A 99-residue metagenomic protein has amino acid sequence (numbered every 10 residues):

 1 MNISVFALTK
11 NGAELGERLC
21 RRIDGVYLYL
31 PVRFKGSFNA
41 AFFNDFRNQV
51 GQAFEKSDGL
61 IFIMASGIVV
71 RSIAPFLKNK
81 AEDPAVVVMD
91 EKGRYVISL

Functional and structural regions predicted by a protein language model:
M1-F34: N-terminal basic/disordered segments at the start of proteins
F6-E14, F62-R71, K92-Y95: Gly/Ser/Thr-rich loops at beta-strand to alpha-helix junctions that form or flank small-molecule/cofactor-binding
Y27-P31, I61-M64, V88-M89: General beta-strand structural signal in soluble alpha/beta enzymes
L28-Q52: N-terminal beta-loop-helix "entrance" segment that forms/cooperates in small-molecule cofactor or anionic ligand
F38-N39, A74, S98-L99: Short acidic, glycine/serine/threonine-rich loops at helix termini
K56-L60: Short acidic/histidine-rich motifs immediately flanking catalytic phosphotransfer sites in two-component signaling
R71-E82: Short Gly/Thr/Asp-enriched flexible loops that form oxyanion-binding sites at enzyme active sites
A85-L99: Long, charge-dense
